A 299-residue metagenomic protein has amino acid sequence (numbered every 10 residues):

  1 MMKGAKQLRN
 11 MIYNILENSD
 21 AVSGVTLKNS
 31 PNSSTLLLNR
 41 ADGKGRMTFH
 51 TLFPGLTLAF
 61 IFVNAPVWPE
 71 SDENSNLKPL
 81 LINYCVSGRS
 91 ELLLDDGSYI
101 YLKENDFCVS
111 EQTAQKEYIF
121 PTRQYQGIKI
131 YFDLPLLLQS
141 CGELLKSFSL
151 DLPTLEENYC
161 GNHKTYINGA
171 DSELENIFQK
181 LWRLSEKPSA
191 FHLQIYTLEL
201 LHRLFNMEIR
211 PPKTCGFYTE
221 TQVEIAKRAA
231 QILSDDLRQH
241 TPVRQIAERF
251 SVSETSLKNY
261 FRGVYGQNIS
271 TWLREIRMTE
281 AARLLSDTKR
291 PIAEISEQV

Functional and structural regions predicted by a protein language model:
M1-N32: Short Lys/Arg-enriched alpha/beta "domain-start" segment
T35-L152: N-terminal regulatory/effector-sensing and dimerization cores that precede helix-turn-helix DNA-binding domains
L134, F178, T197-L201, K258: Hydrophobic alpha-helical core bundles mediating ligand binding, dimerization, or RNAP-core interactions
K146-L150, K164-N176: A short mid-domain helix/strand-loop element embedded in enzyme catalytic domains that forms or borders the active-site
P153-G169, S185-H192, L201-Q231, D235 (+2 more regions): Short, Lys/Arg-enriched, Trp-marked, Pro/Gly-tolerant hinge/linker segments that flank
I177-K180, L184, S189, Y196: Amphipathic coiled-coil alpha-helices
H202-R210, R228, S234-D235, Q239-T279 (+1 more regions): Basic/polar phosphate-binding segments, predominantly the helix-turn-helix DNA-binding elements of transcriptional
L237-R238, L285-K289: Short amphipathic helical patch at the helix-1/turn junction of helix-turn-helix
